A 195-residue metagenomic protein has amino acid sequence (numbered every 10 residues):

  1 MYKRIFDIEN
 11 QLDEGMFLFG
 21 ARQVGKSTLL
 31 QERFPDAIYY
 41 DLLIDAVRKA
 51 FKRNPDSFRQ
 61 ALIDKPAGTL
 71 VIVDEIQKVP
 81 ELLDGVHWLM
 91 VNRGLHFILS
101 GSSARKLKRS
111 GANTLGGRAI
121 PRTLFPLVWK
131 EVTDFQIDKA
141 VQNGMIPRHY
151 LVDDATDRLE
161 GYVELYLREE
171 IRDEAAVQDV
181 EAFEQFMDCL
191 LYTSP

Functional and structural regions predicted by a protein language model:
M1-N10: Pre-Walker A adenine-sensing motif
L18: Hydrophobic anchor at the beta1->P-loop junction of P-loop NTPases
K26: Conserved lysine of the Walker
L29: Hydrophobic positions on the alpha1 helix immediately C-terminal to the Walker A/P-loop
Y40-P66: Short glycine-rich substrate-engagement loop in P-loop NTPases that contacts/grips substrate
H96-S102: Structural recognition of the conserved hydrophobic beta-strand(s) that form the central parallel beta-sheet of P-loop
L107-A119: Short regulatory helix/loop adjacent to the ATP-binding pocket of P-loop NTPases
F125-S194: Interdomain hinge/linker elements that couple catalytic modules in large macromolecular machines
